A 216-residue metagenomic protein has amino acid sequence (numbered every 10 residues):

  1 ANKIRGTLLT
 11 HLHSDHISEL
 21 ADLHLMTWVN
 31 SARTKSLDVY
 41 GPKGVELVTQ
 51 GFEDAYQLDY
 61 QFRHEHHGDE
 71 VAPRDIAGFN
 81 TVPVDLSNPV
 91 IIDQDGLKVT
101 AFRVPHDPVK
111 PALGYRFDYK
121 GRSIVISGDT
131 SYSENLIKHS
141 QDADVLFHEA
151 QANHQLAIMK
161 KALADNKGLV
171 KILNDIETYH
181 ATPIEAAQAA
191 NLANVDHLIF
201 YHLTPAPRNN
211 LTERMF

Functional and structural regions predicted by a protein language model:
A1-V125, S131, N209-F216: Binuclear metal-dependent hydrolase catalytic cores
L113-G114, K120-S123, S131-F216: Cap/insert and terminal regions of metallo-dependent hydrolase folds
